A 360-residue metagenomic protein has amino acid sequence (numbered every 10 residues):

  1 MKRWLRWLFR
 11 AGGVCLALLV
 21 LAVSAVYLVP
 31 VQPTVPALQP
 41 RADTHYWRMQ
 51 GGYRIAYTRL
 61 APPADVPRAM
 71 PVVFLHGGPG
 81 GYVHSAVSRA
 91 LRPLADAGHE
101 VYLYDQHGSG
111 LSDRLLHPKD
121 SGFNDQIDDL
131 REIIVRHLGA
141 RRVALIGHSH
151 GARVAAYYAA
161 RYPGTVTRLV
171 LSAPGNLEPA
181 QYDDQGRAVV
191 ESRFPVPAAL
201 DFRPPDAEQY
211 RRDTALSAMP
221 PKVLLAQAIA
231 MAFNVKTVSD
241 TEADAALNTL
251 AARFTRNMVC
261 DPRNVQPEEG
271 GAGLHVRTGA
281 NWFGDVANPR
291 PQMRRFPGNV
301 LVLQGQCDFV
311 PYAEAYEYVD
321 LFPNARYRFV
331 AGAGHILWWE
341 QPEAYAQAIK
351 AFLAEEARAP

Functional and structural regions predicted by a protein language model:
P67-G77: Short beta-strand element of the alpha/beta-hydrolase
G81-L91, A313: The serine-hydrolase catalytic nucleophile loop
A95-D113: Conserved alpha/beta-hydrolase
D125-R142: Conserved acidic catalytic loop of the alpha/beta-hydrolase fold
R141-G186: Conserved hydrolase catalytic core segment
L171-P220: Flexible "cap/lid" loop of the alpha/beta hydrolase fold
F296, V302-Q304: Short beta-strand/loop motif that positions the catalytic acidic residue of the alpha/beta-hydrolase fold
A333-P342, A346: Catalytic histidine-centered segment of alpha/beta-hydrolase-like enzymes
